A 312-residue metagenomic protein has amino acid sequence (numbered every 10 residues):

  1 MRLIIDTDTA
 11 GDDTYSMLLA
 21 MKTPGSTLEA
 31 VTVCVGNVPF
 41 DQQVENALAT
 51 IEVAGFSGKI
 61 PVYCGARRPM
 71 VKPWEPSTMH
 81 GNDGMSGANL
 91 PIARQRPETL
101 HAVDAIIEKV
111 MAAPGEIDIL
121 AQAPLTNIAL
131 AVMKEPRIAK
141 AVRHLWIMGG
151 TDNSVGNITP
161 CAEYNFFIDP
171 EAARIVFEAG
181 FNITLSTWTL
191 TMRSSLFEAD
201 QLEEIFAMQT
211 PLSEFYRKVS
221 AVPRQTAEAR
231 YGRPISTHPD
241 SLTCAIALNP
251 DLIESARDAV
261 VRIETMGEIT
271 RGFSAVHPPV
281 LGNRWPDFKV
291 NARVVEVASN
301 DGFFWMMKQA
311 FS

Functional and structural regions predicted by a protein language model:
M1, S16-K22, T27-L28, Y164-F167 (+1 more regions): Conformational coupling and interaction surfaces
M1-A49, S57, N89-R193: Active-site histidine-anchored catalytic micro-motif
M1-T7, I60-A66, M85-G87, T126-V132 (+3 more regions): Short, mixed-charge, low-aromatic patches
L3, V44-A112, K289-N300, K308: Metal-dependent C-N hydrolase catalytic cores
V62, V176, C244: A residue-level signal for conserved active-site and pocket-lining positions in enzyme catalytic cores
K72-E75, N157-I158, S195-E198: Short, well-ordered secondary-structure micro-motifs
E75-N82, T159-E163, L202: Short, surface-exposed amphipathic charged segments that create phosphate/polyanion-binding patches used for binding
